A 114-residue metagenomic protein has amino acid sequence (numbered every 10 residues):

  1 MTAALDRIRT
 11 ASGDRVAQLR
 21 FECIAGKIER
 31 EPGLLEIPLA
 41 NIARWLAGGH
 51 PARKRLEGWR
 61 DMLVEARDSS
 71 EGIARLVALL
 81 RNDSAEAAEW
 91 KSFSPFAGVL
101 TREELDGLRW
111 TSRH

Functional and structural regions predicted by a protein language model:
M1: Ligand/cofactor pocket segment of small-molecule handling proteins
L5-A66: The feature represents the first ordered module of a protein
L35, G72-R75: Metal- and O2-centered redox machinery and metal/ROS homeostasis
D68-E71, L79: Functional cores of ribonucleases/endoribonucleases
A78-H114: Amphipathic alpha-helical binding modules
